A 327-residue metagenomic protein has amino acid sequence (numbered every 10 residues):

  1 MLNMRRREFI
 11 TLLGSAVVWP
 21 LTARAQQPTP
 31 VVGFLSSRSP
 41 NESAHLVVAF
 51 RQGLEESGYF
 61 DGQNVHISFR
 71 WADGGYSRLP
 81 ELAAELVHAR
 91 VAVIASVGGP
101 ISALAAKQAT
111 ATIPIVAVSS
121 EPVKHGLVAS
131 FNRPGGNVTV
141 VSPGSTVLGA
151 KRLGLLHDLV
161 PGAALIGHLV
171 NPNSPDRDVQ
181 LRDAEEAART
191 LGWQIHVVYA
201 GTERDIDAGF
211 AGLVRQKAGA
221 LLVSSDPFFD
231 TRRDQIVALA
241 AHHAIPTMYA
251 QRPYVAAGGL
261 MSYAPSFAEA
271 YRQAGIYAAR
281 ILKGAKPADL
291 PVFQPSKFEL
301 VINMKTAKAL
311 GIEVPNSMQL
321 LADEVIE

Functional and structural regions predicted by a protein language model:
M1-E327: Short hydrophobic alpha-helices and adjacent helix-cap/hinge residues
